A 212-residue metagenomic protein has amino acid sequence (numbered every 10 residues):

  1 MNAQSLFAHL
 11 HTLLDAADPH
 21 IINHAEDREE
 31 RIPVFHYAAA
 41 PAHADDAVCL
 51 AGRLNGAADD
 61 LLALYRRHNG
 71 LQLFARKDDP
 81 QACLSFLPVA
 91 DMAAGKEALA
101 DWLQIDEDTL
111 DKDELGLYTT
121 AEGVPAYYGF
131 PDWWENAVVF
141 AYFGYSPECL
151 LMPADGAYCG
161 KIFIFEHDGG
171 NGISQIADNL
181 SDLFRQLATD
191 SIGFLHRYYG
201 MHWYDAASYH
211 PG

Functional and structural regions predicted by a protein language model:
M1-Y145, P211-G212: A surface-exposed partner-binding patch
R28, D79, Y158, Y198-H202: Residue-level signal for alpha-helical context at structural boundaries
G70-L71, S146, A157-Y158, T189-D190: Short loop/turn segments at secondary-structure transitions that flank enzyme active sites
P88-D91, P153, N179-L180: Helix N-cap / beta->alpha transition motif
A141, P147-H167, I173: Low-complexity, glycine/alanine/valine/leucine- and proline-rich hydrophobic stretches
E166-F194: Compact, glycine/acidic-enriched structural inserts
R197-G212: Charge-dense, low-complexity intrinsically disordered regions
